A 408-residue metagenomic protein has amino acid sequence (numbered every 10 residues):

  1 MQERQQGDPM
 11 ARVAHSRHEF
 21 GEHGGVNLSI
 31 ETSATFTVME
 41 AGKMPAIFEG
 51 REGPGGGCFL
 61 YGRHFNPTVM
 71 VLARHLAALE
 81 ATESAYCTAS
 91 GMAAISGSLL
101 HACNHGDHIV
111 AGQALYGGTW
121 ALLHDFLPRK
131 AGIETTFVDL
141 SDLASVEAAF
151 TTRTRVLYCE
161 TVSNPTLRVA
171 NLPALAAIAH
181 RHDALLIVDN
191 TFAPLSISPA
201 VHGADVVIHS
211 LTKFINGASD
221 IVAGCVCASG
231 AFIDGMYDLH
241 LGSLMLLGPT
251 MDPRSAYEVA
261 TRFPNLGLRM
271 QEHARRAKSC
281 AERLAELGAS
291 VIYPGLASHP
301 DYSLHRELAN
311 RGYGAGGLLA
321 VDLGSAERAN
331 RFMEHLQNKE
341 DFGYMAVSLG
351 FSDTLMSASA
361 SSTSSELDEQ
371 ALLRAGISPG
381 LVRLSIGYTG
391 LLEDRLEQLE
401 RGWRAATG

Functional and structural regions predicted by a protein language model:
M1-G56, G408: N-terminal glycine-rich, Lys/His-bearing helix-loop that initiates the first secondary-structure elements of many
Q2-Q5, M10-E22, S84-I292, R306: Conserved PLP-enzyme active-site core in the AAT-like
E40-A93, G118-F126: Conserved N-terminal alpha-helix of the aminotransferase class I/II PLP-enzyme fold
M44-R51, E334-L336, L399-R401: Short Gly/aromatic-enriched secondary-structure transition segments
G56, D107, I221, G314-L318 (+1 more regions): Short, solvent-exposed beta-strand edge segments and adjacent coil->beta transition regions
E83, D125, T152-R155, E327 (+2 more regions): PLP-dependent enzyme catalytic core of the Aspartate aminotransferase-like
V259-L268, G316-G324, R383-G387: Short, well-ordered beta-strand elements within core beta-sheets of diverse protein domains
K278-E340, Y344-D353, L367-L373: Conserved small-domain helix->loop->beta segment predominantly found in fold-type I
